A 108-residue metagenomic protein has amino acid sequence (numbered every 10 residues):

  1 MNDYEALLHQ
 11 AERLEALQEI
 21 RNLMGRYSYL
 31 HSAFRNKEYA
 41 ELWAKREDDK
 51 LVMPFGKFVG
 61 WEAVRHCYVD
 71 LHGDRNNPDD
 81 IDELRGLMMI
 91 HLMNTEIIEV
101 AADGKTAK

Functional and structural regions predicted by a protein language model:
M1-K45: Short, low-complexity N-terminal intrinsically disordered segments enriched in polar/charged residues
N36-K108: A solvent-exposed, acidic/Ser-Thr-rich amphipathic alpha-helical stretch
